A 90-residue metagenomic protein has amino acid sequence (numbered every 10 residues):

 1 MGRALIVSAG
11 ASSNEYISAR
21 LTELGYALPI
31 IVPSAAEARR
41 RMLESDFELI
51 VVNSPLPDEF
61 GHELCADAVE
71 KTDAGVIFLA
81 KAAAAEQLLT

Functional and structural regions predicted by a protein language model:
V7-S8: Conserved acidic carboxylate
A11-I30: Two-component/phosphorelay signaling modules centered on CheY-like receiver
S13-N14, S34-E37, P57, A82-E86: Negatively charged, flexible loop motifs adjacent to catalytic sites in prokaryotic signal transduction proteins
S18, A85-T90: Receiver (REC) domain alpha4 helix and immediately following alpha4-beta5 loop
S18, I31-L49: Acidic, metal-coordinating helix/loop segments flanking the phosphotransfer/catalytic sites of two-component signaling
E48-T72, Q87: Conserved phosphotransfer microenvironments
D73-A84: A short, hydrophobic beta-strand element within the central beta-sheet of small alpha/beta folds
